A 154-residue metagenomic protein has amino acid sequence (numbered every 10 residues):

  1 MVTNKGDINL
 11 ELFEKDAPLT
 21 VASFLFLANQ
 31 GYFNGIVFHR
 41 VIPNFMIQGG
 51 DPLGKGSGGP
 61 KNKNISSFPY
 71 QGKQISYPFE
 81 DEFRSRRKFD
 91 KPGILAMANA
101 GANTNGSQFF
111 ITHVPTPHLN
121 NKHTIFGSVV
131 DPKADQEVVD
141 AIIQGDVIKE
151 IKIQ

Functional and structural regions predicted by a protein language model:
M1-Q154: Cyclophilin-like peptidyl-prolyl cis-trans isomerases
